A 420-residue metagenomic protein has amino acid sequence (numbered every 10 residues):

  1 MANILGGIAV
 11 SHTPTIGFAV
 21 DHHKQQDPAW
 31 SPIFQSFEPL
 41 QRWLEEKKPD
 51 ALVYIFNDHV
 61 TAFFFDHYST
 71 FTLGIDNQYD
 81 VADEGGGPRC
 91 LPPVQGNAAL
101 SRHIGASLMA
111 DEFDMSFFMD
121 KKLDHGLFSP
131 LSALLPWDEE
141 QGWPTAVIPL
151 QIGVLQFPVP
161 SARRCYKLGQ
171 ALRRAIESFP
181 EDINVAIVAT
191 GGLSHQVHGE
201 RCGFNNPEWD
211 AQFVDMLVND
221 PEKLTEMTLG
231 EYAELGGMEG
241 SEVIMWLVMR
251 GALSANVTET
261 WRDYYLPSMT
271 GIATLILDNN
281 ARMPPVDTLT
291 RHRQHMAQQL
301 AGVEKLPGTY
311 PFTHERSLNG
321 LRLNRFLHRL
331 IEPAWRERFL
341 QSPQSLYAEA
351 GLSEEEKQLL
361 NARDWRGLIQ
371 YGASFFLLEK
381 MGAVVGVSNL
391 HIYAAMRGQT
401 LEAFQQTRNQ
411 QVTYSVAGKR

Functional and structural regions predicted by a protein language model:
M1-D50, A62-K167, S178, E200-M296: Flexible, D/E/H-enriched segments
H12-P14, F56-H59, P343: Short glycine-rich, polar/acidic loop-and-turn segments at beta strand-coil junctions
W43, A175, L346: Short alpha-helical functional segments enriched in proximate histidine and acidic residues
P49-N57, F63, E337-L340: Short N-terminal amphipathic alpha-helices
D50-F56, L150, I183-L193: Beta-strand elements within well-structured catalytic alpha/beta cores of enzymes that handle phosphate/sulfate esters
Q170-V185: Non-transmembrane, aqueous-exposed alpha-helical and coiled segments at domain scale
Q196-V197: Short, solvent-exposed loop/turn segments at secondary-structure junctions
V286-R420: Charged, low-complexity intrinsically disordered segments
